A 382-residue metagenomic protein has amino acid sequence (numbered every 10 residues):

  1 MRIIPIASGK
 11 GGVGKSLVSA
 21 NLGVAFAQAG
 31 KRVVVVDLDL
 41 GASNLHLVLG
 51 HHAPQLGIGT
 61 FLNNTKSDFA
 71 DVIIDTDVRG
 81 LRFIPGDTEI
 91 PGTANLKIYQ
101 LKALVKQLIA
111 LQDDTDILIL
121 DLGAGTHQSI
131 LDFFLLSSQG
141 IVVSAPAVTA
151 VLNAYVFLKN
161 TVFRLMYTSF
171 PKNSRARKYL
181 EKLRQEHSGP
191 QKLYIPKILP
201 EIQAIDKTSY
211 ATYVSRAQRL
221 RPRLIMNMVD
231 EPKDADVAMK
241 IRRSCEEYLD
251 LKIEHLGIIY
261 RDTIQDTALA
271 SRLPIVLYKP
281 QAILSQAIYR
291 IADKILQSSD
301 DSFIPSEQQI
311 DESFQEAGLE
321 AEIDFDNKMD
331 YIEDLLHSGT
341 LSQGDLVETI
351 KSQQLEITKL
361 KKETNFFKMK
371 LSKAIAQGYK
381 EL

Functional and structural regions predicted by a protein language model:
R2-F69, Q107, I117-L122, I130: Walker A/P-loop NTP-binding active-site region of P-loop NTPases, recognizing the glycine-rich GxxxxGKT/S
L38-D113, Y167, K172-L193, S215-R219 (+1 more regions): P-loop/Walker-type NTP enzyme "switch/lid" segment
L40-A42, S67, T88-P91, A124-T126 (+3 more regions): Conserved nucleotide-binding/hydrolysis micro-motifs of P-loop NTPases
I117, G123-E254, S372, Y379: Conserved catalytic-core segment of NTP-binding enzymes
Q218, M228, E247-P274, I288: Beta-strand-loop-alpha "switch" segments that mediate conformational coupling across diverse proteins
Q286, R290-S338: Charged, amphipathic alpha-helical linkers/stalks
K328-Y331, L335-S338, S342-D345, T349-S352 (+4 more regions): Heptad-repeat coiled-coil/leucine-zipper oligomerization helices
